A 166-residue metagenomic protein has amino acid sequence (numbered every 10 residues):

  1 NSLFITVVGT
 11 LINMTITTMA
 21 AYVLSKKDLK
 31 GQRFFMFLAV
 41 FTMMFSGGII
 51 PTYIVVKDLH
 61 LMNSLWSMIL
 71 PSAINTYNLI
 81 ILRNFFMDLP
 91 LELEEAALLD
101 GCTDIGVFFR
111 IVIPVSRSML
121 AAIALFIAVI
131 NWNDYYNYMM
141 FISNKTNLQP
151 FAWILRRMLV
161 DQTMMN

Functional and structural regions predicted by a protein language model:
N1-N166: A hydrophobic, multi-pass inner-membrane permease signature
